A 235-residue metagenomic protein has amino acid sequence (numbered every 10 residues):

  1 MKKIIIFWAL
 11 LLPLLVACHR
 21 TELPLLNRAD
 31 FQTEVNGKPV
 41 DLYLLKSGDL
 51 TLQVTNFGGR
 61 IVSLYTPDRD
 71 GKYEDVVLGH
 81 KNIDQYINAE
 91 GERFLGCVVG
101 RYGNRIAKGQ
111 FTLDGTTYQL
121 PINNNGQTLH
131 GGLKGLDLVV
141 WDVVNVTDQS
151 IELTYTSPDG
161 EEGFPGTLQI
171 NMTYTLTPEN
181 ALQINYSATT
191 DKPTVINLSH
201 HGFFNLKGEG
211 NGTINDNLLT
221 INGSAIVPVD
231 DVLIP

Functional and structural regions predicted by a protein language model:
M1-I4, Y174: Positively charged n-region of N-terminal signal peptides that target proteins for export
I4-P13: Sec-dependent N-terminal signal peptides
L15-A17: C-terminal motif of bacterial Sec signal peptides marking the signal peptidase cleavage site
H19-P235: An exposed, glycine/acidic-rich loop-and-rim segment of catalytic or binding clefts
